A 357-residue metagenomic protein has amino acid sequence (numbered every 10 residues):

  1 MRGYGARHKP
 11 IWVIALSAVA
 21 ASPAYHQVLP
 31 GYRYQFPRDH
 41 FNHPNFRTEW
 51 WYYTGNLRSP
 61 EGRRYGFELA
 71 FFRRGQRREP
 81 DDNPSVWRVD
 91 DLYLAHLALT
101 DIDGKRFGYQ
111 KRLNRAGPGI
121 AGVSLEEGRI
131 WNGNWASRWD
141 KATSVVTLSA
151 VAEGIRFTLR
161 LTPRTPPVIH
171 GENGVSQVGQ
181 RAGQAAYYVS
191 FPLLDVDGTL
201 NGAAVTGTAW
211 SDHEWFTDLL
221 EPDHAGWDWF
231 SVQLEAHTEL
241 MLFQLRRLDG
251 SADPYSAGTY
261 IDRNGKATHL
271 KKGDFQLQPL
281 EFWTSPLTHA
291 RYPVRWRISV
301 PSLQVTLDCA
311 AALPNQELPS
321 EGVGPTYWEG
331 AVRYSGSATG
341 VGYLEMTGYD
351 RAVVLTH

Functional and structural regions predicted by a protein language model:
M1-W12: Bacterial N-terminal signal peptides that target proteins for export
A15-P23: Hydrophobic h-region of N-terminal signal peptides that target proteins for export in Gram-negative bacteria
S22-H357: Structured soluble/peripheral alpha/beta segments that form catalytic or ligand/cofactor-binding pockets
